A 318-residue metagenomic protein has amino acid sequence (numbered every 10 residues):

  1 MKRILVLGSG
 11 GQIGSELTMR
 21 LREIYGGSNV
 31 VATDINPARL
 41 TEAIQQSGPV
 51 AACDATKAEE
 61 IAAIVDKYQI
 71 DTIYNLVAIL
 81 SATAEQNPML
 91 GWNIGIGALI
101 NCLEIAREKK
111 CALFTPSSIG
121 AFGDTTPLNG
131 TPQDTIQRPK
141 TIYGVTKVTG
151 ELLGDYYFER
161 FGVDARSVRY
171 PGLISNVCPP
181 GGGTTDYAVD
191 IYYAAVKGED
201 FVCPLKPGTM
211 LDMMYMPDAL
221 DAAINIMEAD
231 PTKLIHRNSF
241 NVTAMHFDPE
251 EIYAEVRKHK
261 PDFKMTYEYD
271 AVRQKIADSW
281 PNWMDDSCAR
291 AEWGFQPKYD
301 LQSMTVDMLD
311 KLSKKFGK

Functional and structural regions predicted by a protein language model:
I4-E23: N-terminal Rossmann NAD(P)H-binding glycine-rich loop of SDR-like oxidoreductase domains
L7, T33, I73-V77, L113-I119 (+1 more regions): SDR active-site strand-loop-helix element
Q45-K57: Rossmann-fold cofactor-recognition segment
A55-I94: NAD(P)H-binding glycine-rich loop region in Rossmannoid oxidoreductase-like domains and their noncatalytic homologs
N75, I100-I142: Conserved Rossmann-fold NAD(P)-dependent oxidoreductase catalytic core, especially the SDR/UDP-sugar
I96-C102, T146-G154: Conserved catalytic Lys-bearing alpha helix of Rossmann-like short-chain dehydrogenase/reductases
D155-M210, M216-L220: NAD(P)-dependent short-chain dehydrogenase/reductase
P204-K206, D212-K318: C-terminal substrate-binding subdomain of Rossmann-fold SDR/epimerase-dehydratase oxidoreductases
